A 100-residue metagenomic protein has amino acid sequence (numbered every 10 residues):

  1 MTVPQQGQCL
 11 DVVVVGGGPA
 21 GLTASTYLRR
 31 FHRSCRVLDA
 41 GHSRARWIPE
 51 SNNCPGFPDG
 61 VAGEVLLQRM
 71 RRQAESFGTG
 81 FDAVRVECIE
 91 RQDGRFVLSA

Functional and structural regions predicted by a protein language model:
V3-Q5, L10-Q68, R72-E75: Beta1-alpha1 glycine-rich phosphate/pyrophosphate-binding loop at the start of Rossmann-like nucleotide-binding domains
V14, F96-V97: Low-complexity, compositionally biased segments
S34, G80-D82: Conserved beta-strand segments of alpha/beta enzyme cores
E50, F77, G94-F96: A generic structural signal for short beta-strands and their flanking turns/coil linkers
D82-F96: A conserved short coil-to-beta-strand element within the FAD-binding core of flavoproteins
